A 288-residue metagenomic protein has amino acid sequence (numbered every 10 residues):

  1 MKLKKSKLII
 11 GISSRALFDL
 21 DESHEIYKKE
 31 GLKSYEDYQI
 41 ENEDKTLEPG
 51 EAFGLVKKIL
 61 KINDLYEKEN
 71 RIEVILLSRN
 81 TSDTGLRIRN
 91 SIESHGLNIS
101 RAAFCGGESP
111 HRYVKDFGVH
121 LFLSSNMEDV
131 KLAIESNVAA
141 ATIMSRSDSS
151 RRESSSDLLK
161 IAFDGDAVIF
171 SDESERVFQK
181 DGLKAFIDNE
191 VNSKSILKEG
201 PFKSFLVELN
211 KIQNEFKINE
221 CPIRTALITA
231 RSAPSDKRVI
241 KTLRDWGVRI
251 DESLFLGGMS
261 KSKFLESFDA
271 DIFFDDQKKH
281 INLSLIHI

Functional and structural regions predicted by a protein language model:
K2-E108, S155, D164-F255: Alpha-helical substrate-recognition element adjacent to the catalytic core
I12, S124, F163-G165, F274-D275: Active-site flanking residues adjacent to catalytic metal/cofactor-binding acidic residues
F18, D129-V130, I169, H280-I281: Glycine-rich nucleotide phosphate-binding loop and flanking beta-alpha elements of Rossmann-like dinucleotide-binding
I40, I72, T84-K131, S136 (+4 more regions): A cross-kingdom feature marking solvent-exposed beta-strand/loop segments within repeated, beta-rich binding/scaffold
I143-I161, G165: Surface-exposed beta-loop interaction hotspot
I286-I288: Conserved small/polar residues in nucleotide/adenosyl-binding loops
